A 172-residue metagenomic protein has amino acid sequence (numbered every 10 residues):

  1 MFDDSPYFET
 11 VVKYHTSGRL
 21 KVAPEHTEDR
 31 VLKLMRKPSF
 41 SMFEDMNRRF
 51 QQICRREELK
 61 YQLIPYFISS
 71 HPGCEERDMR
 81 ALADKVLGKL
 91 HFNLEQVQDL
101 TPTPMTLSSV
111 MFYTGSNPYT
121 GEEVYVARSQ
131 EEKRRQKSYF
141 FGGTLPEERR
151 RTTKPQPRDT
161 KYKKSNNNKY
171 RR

Functional and structural regions predicted by a protein language model:
M1-I64, I68-P72: Conserved SAM/AdoMet-binding glycine-rich loop
D4-F8, E76-D84: Short, acidic/polar
Y14-H15, E57-K60, K89-L90, E132-K133 (+1 more regions): A structural signal for short secondary-structure junctions
V22, V86, V97: Hydrophobic, well-ordered secondary-structure elements that form the walls of internal hydrophobic environments
I53-E57, L82-A83, G88, M111-S116 (+1 more regions): Eukaryotic scaffolding regions of large macromolecular assemblies
H71, K85, T101-T103: C-terminal non-catalytic interaction/assembly regions of soluble proteins
R77, N93-E95, D99-P155: C-terminal accessory regions of radical SAM enzymes
R151-R172: Intrinsically disordered, Lys/Arg-rich low-complexity segments
